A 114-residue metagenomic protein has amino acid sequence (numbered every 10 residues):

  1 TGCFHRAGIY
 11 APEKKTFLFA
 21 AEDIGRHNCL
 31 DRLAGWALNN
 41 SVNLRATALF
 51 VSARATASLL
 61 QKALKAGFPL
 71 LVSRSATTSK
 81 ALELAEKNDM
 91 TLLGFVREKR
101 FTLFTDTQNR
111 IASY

Functional and structural regions predicted by a protein language model:
T1-Q61: Conserved mixed alpha/beta catalytic, RNA-binding, or beta-rich assembly cores of soluble enzyme, regulatory
F4, F17-F19, F50, F68 (+2 more regions): Phenylalanine-focused residue identity feature
E22, N28, S75, K80 (+1 more regions): Flexible, active-site-adjacent loop/turn segments at secondary-structure boundaries
D23-G25, A34-N39, L64-F68, E86-M90 (+1 more regions): Short, solvent-exposed amphipathic alpha-helical segments in soluble enzyme and RNA/protein-processing domains
L33-G35, N43-A46, R74-T77, F95-K99: Glycine-rich loops and low-complexity Gly/Arg-rich segments that provide flexible linkers or classic glycine-based
V51, K62-L64, F68-T78, L82-E86 (+1 more regions): Structured functional modules or segments
A57-L71, F101-R110: A broadly tuned preference for mixed-charge, low-complexity surface segments
K80-Y114: C-terminal binding/interaction regions
